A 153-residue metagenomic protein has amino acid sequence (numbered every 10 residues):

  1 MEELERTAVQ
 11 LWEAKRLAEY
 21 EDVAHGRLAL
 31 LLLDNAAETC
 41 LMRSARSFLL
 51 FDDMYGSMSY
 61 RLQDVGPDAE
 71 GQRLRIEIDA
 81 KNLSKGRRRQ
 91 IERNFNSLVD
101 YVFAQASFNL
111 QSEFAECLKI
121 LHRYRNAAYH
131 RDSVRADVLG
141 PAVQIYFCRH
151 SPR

Functional and structural regions predicted by a protein language model:
M1-L31, R43-D52: Charged alpha-helical initiation segments
T7-Q10, A14, A36, C40-R43 (+3 more regions): Amphipathic alpha-helices that form helix-helix packing interfaces
A24, D100-R153: Charge-enriched, short contiguous segments at helix-coil
L28-N35, Q144-I145: Amphipathic alpha-helical interaction segments
L41-D53, H130, V134-G140: Short, solvent-exposed secondary-structure capping/transition elements
L50-S59, P141-R149: Amphipathic alpha-helical scaffolding segments
S57-K119, R123-Y124: Flexible secondary-structure boundary motifs
